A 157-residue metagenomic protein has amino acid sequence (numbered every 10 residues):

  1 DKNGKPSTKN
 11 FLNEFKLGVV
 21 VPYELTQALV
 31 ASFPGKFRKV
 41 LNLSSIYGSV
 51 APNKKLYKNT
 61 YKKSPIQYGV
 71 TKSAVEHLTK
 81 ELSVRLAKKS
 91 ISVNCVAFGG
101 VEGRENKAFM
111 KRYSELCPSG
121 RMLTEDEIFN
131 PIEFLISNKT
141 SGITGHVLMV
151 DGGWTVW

Functional and structural regions predicted by a protein language model:
K2-T8, K39-K88, V101: Catalytic loop of short-chain dehydrogenase/reductase
N3-P6, E14-F15, Y113: A hydrophobic alpha-helix adjacent to the NAD(P)-binding/active-site core of NAD(P)-dependent oxidoreductases, strongly
T26-Q27, K80: A short, exposed helix-loop element centered on a Lys and neighboring polar residues
F37, A87-S92, I143-G145: Short, small/polar-rich loop/turn modules that mediate ligand/substrate recognition or access, typified
L41, V93-V96, G145, V150: Hydrophobic structural elements of the Rossmann-like NAD(P)H-binding subdomain that define the short-chain
P52-K55, E133, T144-W157: Short C-terminal tail/terminal secondary-structure segment of NAD(P)H-dependent dehydrogenase/reductase domains
C117-I128, K139: A conserved structural motif in NAD(P)-dependent oxidoreductases
